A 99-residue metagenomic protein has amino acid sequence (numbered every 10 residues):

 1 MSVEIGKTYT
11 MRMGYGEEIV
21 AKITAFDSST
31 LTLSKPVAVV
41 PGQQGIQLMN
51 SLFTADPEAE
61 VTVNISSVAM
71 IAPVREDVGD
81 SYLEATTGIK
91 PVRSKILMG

Functional and structural regions predicted by a protein language model:
S2-G99: Conserved RNA-binding domains used in RNP assembly and mRNA/RNA metabolism
